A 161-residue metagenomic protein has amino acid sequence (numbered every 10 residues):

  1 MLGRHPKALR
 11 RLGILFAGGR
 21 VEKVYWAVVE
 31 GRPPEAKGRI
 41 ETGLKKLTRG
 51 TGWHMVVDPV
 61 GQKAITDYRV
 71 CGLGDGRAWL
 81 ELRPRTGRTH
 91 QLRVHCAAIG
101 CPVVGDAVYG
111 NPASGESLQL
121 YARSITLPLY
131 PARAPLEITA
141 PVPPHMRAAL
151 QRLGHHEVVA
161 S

Functional and structural regions predicted by a protein language model:
L2-S161: RNA pseudouridine synthases
